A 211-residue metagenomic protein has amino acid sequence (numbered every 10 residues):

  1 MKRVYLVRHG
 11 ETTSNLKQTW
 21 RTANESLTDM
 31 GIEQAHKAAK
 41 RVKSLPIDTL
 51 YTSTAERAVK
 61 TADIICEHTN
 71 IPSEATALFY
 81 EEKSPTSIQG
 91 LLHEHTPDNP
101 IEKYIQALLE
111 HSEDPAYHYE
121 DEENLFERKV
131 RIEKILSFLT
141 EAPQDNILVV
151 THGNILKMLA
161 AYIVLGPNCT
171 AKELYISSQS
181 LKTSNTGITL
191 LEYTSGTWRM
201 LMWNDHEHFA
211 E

Functional and structural regions predicted by a protein language model:
V4, P143-T151: Generic beta-sheet signal
V4, R8-I64, D121-I132: Loop-to-helix element that buttresses phosphate recognition and phosphoryl-transfer chemistry
Y5, E74-T76, L201: General small-molecule cofactor/ligand-binding pocket signal
A39-E113: Phosphate-coordination/substrate-recognition cap region in phosphate-metabolizing enzymes
R41, I64, H68, F138 (+2 more regions): Active-site catalytic microenvironments for nucleophilic, acid-base chemistry
S53-A55, L78, V149-N154, W203: Short, well-ordered beta-to-alpha junction loops that form the rim of enzyme active sites and present histidine/acidic
E81-N99, D145, A161-E211: Acidic, low-complexity terminal tails and accessory targeting/binding regions of phosphate-metabolizing enzymes
S112-P143: Internal catalytic-core helix/loop-beta-alpha segment that presents or stabilizes conserved functional determinants
